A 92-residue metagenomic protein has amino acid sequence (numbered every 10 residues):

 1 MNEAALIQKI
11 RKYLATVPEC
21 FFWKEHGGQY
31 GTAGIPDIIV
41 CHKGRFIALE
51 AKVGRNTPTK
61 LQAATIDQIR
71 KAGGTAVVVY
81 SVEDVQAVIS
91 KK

Functional and structural regions predicted by a protein language model:
M1-K92: Catalytic phosphate/metal-binding cores of nucleic-acid and nucleotide-processing enzymes, i.e., regions that mediate
